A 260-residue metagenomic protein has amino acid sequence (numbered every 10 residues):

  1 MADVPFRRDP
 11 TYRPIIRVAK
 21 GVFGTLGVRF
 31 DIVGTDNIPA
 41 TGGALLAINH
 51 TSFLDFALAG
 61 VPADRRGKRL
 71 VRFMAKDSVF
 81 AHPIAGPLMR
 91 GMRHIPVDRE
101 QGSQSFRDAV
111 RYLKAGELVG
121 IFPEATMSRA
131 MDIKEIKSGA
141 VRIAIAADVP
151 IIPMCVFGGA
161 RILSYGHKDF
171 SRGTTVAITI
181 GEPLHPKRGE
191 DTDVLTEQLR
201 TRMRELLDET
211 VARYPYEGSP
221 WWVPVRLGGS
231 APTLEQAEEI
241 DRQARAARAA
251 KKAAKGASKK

Functional and structural regions predicted by a protein language model:
M1-V33, L58, R69, H82-M92: A transmembrane-helix-recognition feature enriched in membrane-embedded lipid enzymes and envelope glyco-/phospholipid
A2-T11, S103-K260: Non-catalytic C-terminal accessory region of glycerolipid acyltransferases and related lyso-lipid remodeling enzymes
G21-G27, P96-E100, R129-A130: Short, flexible loop segments at the rims of nucleotide/cofactor-binding pockets, characterized by
F30-G34, A59-G60, F106-D108, S164-G166: A generic local structural motif
I32, I95-D98, P186: Short acidic-hydrophobic, aromatic-tinged amphipathic segments that line or gate anion-handling sites
T35-P39, R111: Short amphipathic alpha-helix with an adjacent loop that forms part of the alpha/beta core around
P39-Q101: Catalytic core of membrane glycerolipid acyltransferases/transacylases, capturing the structured, soluble-facing
